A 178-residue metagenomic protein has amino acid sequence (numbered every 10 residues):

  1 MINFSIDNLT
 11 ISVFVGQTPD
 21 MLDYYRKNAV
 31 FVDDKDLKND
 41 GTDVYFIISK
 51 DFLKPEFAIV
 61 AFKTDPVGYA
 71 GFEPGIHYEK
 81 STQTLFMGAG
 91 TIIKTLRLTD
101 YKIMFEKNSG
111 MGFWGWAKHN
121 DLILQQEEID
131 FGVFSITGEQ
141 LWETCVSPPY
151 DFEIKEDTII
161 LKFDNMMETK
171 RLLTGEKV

Functional and structural regions predicted by a protein language model:
N3, E153-V178: Acidic, small-residue rich beta-repeat scaffolds with periodic aromatic anchors
N3, N8-T10, F14-K35, T64-T82 (+2 more regions): Repeated scaffold domains used in trafficking and secretory/extracellular systems, primarily beta-propellers
N39-L53: Blade/loop signatures of beta-propeller domains
G41, S81-T82, A89-T91, H119 (+3 more regions): Short loop/turn segments that connect beta-strands within the blades of beta-propeller domains, predominantly WD40
Y45-I48, I93-T95, D130-V133, M167-E168: Hydrophobic beta-strand positions in blades of beta-propellers and related beta-sheet-rich domains
I48, K54-G68, K102-G112, E139-P148 (+1 more regions): Aromatic (tryptophan-biased) beta-strands that constitute blades/sheets of beta-rich domains
H77-K107: Extracellular-facing segments of soluble proteins and assemblies that are Gly/Ser/Thr-biased and enriched in aromatics
L98-D100, S135-E139, L172-T174: Short loop/turn segments that connect beta-strands within beta-propeller blades
